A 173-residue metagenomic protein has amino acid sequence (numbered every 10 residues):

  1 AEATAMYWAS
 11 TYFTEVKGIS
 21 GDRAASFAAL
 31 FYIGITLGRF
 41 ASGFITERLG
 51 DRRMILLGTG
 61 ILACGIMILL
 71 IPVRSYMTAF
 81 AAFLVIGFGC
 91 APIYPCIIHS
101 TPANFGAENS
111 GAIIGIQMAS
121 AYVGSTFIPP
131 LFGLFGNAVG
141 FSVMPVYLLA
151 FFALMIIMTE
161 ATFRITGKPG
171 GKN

Functional and structural regions predicted by a protein language model:
A1-A29: Extracytoplasmic gate region of multi-pass secondary transporters
F13-T14, I45-T46, L131-G140: Interfacial helix-cap and linker-helix signal at transmembrane-aqueous boundaries of multi-pass secondary transporters
G21-D22, A107-Q117: Loop-to-transmembrane helix entry/capping segments in MFS-fold secondary transporters and related SLC/MFSD carriers
Y32-I33, L37, Y122-G124: Short hydrophobic/small-residue motifs within alpha-helical transmembrane segments of multi-pass transporter-like
G38-D51, G136: Helix-to-loop junctions at the C-terminal end of transmembrane segments in multipass secondary transporters
M54-I68: Structural signature of the two symmetry-related core transmembrane helices
P92-F105: Intracellular juxtamembrane helix-capping segments at the cytosolic ends of symmetry-related transmembrane helices
P145-T162: Symmetry-related core transmembrane helices of the 12-TM Major Facilitator Superfamily/SLC fold
